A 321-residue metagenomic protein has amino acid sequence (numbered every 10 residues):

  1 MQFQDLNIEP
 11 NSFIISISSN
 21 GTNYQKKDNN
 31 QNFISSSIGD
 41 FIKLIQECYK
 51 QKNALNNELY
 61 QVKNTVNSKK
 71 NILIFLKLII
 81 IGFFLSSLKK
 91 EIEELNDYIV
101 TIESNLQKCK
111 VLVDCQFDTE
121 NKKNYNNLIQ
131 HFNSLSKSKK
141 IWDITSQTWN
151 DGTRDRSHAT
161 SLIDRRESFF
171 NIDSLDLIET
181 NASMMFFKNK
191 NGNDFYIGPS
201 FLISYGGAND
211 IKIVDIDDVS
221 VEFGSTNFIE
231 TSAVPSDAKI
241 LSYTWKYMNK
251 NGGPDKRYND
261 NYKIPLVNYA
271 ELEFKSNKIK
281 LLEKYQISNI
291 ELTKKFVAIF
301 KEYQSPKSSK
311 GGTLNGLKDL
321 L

Functional and structural regions predicted by a protein language model:
M1-L321: A composition-biased, non-transmembrane "mature-region" signal
